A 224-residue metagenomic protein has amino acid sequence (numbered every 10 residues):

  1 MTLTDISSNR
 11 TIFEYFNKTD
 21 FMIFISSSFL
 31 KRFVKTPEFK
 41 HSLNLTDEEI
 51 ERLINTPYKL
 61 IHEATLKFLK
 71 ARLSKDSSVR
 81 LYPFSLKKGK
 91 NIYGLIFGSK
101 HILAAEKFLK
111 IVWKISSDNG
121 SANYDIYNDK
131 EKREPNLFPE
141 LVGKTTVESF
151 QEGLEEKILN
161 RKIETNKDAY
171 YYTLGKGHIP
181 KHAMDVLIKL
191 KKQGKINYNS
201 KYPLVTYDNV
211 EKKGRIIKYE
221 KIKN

Functional and structural regions predicted by a protein language model:
M1-N166, L174-N224: Class I S-adenosyl-L-methionine-dependent methyltransferase catalytic core
A169: Non-catalytic DNA-recognition/assembly elements of restriction-modification systems
